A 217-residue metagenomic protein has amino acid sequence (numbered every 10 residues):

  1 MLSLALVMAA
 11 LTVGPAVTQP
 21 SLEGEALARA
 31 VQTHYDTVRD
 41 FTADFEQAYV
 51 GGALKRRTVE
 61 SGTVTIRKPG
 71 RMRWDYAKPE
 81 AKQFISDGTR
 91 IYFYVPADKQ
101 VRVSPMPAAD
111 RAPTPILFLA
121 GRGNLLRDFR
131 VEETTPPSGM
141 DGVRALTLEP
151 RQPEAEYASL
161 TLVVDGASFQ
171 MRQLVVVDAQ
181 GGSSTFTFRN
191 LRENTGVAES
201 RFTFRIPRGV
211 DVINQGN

Functional and structural regions predicted by a protein language model:
L2, A10-R57, I206-N217: N-terminal leader/targeting segments and the immediate start of mature chains
Y35, A112-L126: Short, solvent-exposed helix-to-loop capping segments enriched in aromatics
E46-V50, D75-A77, Y94-P96, E149-R151 (+1 more regions): A generic structural motif
G51-A53, R73, E80-Q83, F93 (+4 more regions): Short beta-strands and strand-coil junctions in structured, solvent-facing domains, enriched
T63-T114, S184-T185: An acidic-aromatic
R102, N124-N217: Gly/Pro-enriched, hydrophobic low-complexity segments that function as extracytoplasmic propeptides/linkers
